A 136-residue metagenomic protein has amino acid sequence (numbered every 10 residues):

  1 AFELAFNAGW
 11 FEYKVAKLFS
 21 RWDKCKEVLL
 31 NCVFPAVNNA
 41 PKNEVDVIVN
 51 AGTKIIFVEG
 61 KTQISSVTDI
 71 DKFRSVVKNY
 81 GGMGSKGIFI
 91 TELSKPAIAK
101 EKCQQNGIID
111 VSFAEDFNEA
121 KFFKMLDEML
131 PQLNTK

Functional and structural regions predicted by a protein language model:
A1-K136: Intrinsically disordered, low-complexity Ser/Thr/Pro/Gly-rich regulatory segments
